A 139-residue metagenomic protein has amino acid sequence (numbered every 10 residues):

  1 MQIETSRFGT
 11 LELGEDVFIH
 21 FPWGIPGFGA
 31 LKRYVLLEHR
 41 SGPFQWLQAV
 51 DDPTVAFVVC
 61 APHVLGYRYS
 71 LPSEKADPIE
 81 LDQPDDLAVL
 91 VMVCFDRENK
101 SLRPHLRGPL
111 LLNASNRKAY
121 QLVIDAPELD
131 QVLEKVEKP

Functional and structural regions predicted by a protein language model:
M1-G66, P84-P139: Long, compositionally biased stretches
G66-K75: Short beta-strand-centered segments at strand-helix junctions
K75-Q83: Short active-site loop/helix that positions an aromatic residue
